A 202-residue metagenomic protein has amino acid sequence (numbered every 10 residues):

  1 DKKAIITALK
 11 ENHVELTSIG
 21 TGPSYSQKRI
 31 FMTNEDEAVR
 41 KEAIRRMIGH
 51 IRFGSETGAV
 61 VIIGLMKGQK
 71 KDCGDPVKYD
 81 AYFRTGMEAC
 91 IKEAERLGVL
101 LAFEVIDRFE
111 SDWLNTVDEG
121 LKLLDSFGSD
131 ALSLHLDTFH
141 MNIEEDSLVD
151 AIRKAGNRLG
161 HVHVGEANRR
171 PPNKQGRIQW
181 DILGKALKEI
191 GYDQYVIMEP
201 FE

Functional and structural regions predicted by a protein language model:
D1-E15, R46-T57, R84-K92, S147-K154 (+1 more regions): Short amphipathic alpha-helices and their capping/turn segments at secondary-structure boundaries
K3, K10, S26, E37 (+2 more regions): Generic alpha-helical scaffold signal
A8-F31: Short hydrophobic interaction/assembly module
K10, V60, R96, L114-L136 (+1 more regions): Histidine-acidic metal/acid-base catalytic patches
L16-S18, I63, F103, L136 (+1 more regions): Hydrophobic residues in well-ordered beta-strands that form the structural core
T17, T21-S24, P76, A94-G98 (+2 more regions): Membrane-targeting and insertion segments and their boundary/processing signals
G22-Y25, K67-Q69, V105-F109, T138-H140 (+2 more regions): Active-site-proximal loop/turn and secondary-structure-junction residues that shape catalytic pockets, frequently
I30-S133, I143: Active-site acidic/histidine proton-transfer and metal-coordination neighborhood in alpha/beta enzyme cores
